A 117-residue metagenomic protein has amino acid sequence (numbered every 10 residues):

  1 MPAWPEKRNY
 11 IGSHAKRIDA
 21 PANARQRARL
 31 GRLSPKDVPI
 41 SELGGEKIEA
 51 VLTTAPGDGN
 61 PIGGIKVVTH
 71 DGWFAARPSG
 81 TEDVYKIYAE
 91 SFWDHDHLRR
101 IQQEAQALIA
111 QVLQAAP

Functional and structural regions predicted by a protein language model:
M1-P117: Phosphate-binding and adjacent anionic-ligand microenvironments
